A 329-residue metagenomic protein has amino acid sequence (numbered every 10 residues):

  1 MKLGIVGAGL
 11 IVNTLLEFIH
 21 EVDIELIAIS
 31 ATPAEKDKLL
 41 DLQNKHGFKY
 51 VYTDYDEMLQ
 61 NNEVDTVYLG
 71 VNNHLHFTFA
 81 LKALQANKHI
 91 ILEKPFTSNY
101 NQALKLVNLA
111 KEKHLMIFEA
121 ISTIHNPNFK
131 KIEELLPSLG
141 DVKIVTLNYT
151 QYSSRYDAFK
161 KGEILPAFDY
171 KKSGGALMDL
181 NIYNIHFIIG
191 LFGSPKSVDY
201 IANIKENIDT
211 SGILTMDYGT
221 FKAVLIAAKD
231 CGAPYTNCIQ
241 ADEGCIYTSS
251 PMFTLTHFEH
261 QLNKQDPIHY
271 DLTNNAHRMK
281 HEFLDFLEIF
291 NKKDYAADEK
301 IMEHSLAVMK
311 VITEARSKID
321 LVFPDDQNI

Functional and structural regions predicted by a protein language model:
M1-H46: N-terminal Rossmann-like dinucleotide-binding module
I5, L15, K49-L109: Beta-loop-alpha module in the N-terminal Rossmann-like domain of NAD(P)-dependent dehydrogenases, especially those
Y52, L92-E93, I117-E119, T248: Hydrophobic residues in well-ordered beta-strands that form the structural core
T66-Y68, D285-I329: C-terminal helix-rich "cap/oligomerization" subdomain common to oxidoreductases
K105-T123, D141-I144: Rossmann-fold dehydrogenase core element
N126-P195: Predominantly a Rossmann-like dinucleotide-binding segment in NAD(P)-dependent oxidoreductases
N184-T254, L284-K292: Contiguous beta-strand/loop segments that form the cofactor/metal-binding neighborhood of enzyme cores
